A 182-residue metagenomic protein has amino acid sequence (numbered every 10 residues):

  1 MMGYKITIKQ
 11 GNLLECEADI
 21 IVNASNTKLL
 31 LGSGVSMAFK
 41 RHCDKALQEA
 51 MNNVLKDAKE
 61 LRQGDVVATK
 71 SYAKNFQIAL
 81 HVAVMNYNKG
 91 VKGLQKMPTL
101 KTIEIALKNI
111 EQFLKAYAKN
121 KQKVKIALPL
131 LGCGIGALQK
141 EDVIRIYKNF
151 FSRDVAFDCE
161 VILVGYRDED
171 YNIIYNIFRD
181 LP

Functional and structural regions predicted by a protein language model:
M1-P182: Macrodomain-like recognition of ADP-ribose-binding/processing modules
